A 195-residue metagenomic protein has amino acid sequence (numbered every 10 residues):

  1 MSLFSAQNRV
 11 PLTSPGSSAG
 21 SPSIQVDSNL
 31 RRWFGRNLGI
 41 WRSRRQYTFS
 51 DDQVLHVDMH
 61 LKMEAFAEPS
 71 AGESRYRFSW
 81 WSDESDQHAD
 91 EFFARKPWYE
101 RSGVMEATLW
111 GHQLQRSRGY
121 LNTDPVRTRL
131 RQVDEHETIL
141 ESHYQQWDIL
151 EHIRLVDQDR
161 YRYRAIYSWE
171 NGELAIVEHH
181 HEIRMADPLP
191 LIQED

Functional and structural regions predicted by a protein language model:
M1-S102, R184-D195: Amphipathic/hydrophobic helical signal segments and adjacent flexible N-terminal regions that mediate secretion
S43, W110-H112, Q132-H136: Short Pro/Gly-enriched beta-strand edge/turn motifs at strand-loop
H56-D58, T123-V126, W147-L150, Y163-R164 (+1 more regions): Short, surface-exposed coil-to-beta transition loops
F66-S70, R131-E135, R154-R160: A short, structured loop/turn motif at beta-sheet edges
F78-D83, L114-G119, T138-Y144, R164-S168: Short beta-strand segments that buttress and anchor functional surface loops
Y99, E106-Y120: Cysteine-centric segments in proteins
S117-L150: Acidic, glycine-rich flexible loop segments
H152-V156, Y161, A165-D195: Edge beta-strand at a domain terminus
